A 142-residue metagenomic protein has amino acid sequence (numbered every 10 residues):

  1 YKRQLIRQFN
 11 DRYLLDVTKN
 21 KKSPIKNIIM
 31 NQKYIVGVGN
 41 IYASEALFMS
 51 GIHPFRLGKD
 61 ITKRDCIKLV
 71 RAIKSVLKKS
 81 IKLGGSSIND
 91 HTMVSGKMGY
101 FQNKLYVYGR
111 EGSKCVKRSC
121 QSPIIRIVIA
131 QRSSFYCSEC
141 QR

Functional and structural regions predicted by a protein language model:
Y1-Q4: Conserved small/polar residues in nucleotide/adenosyl-binding loops
Y13-R142: Basic, nucleic-acid-binding surfaces and adjacent catalytic neighborhoods in DNA/RNA-processing proteins
